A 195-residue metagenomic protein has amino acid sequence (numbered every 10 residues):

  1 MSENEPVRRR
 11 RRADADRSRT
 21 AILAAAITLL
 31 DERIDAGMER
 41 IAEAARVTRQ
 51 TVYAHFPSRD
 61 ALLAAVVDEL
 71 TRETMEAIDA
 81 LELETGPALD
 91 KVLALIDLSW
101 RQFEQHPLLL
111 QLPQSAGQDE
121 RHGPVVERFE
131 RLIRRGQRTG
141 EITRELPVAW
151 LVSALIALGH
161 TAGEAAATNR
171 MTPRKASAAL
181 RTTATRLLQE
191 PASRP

Functional and structural regions predicted by a protein language model:
M1-E32, M38-A44, A61: Basic, helix-initiating cap at the start of DNA-binding domains
M1-P6, A94, E127-T139, E164-P195: C-terminal peripheral helix-coil segments that are non-catalytic and often amphipathic
A21, R40, A61, D90-L98 (+2 more regions): Amphipathic alpha-helical interaction segments
D35, I142-T143, M171: Conserved hydrophobic residue
R46-F56: Short hydrophobic/aromatic patch on the recognition helix
F56, A61-L70: Alpha-helical DNA-contacting segments of helix-turn-helix folds
A65, E76-E104, A116-Q118, H122 (+1 more regions): Hydrophobic alpha-helical connector segments
A94, Q114-E141, L146-A157, E164: Amphipathic alpha-helical packing segments from all-alpha helical-bundle domains
